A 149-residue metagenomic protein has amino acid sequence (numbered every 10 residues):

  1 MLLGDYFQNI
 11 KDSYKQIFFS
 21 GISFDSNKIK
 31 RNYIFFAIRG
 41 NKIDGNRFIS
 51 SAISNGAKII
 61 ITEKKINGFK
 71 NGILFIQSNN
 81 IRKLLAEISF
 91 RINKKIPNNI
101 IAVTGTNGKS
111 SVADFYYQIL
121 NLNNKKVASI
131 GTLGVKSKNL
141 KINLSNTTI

Functional and structural regions predicted by a protein language model:
M1-E87, R91: N-terminal leader/targeting and accessory segments in enzymes
G4, K83-I149: Phosphate-binding loop of NTP-binding sites
